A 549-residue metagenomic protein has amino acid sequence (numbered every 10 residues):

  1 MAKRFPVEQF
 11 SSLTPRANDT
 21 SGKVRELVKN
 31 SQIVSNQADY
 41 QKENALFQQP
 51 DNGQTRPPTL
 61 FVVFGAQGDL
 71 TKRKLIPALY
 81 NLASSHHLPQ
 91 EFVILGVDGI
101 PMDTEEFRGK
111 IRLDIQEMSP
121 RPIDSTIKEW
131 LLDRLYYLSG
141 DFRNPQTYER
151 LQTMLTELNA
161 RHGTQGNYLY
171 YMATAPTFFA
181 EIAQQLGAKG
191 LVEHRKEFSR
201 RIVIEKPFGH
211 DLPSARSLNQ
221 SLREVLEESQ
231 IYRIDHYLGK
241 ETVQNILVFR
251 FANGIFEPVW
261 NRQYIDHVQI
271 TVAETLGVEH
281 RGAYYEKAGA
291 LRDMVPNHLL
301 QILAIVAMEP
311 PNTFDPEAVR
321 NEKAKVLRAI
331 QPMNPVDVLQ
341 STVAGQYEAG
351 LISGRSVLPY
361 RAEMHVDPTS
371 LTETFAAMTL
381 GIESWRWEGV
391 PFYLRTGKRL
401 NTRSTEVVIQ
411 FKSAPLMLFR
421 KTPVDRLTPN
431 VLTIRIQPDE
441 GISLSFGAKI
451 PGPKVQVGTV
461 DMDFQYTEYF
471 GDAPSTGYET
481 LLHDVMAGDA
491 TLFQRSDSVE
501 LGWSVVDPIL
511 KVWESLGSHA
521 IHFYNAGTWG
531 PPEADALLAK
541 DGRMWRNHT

Functional and structural regions predicted by a protein language model:
S11-P15, K23-R25: N-terminal amphipathic/hydrophobic targeting modules at extreme N-termini, encompassing cleavable Sec/SRP-type signal
V24-I204, F208-T549: Secretory/organelle targeting and membrane-embedding segments
